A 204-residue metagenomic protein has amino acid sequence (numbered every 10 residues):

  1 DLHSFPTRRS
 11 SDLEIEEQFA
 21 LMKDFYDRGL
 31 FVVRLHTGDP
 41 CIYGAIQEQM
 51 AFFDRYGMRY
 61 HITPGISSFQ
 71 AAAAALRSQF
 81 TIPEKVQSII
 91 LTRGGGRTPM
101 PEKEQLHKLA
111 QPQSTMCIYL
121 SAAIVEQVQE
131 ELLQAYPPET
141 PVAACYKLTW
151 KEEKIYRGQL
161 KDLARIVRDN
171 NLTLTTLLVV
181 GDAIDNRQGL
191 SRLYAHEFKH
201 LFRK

Functional and structural regions predicted by a protein language model:
D1-T7: Single conserved hydrophobic/aromatic residue that forms the stacking wall/gate of nucleotide- or nucleobase-binding
F5, T63-I66, Y119: Alpha-helical architecture
R8-T63, A164: Class I S-adenosyl-L-methionine
E17, D27-V32, A45, V86-S88 (+1 more regions): A contiguous loop/helix-start segment that scaffolds small-molecule binding in enzyme catalytic cores
T37-P112, K154-R157: Class I SAM-dependent methyltransferase SAM-binding "motif I" and its flanking Rossmann-like core
